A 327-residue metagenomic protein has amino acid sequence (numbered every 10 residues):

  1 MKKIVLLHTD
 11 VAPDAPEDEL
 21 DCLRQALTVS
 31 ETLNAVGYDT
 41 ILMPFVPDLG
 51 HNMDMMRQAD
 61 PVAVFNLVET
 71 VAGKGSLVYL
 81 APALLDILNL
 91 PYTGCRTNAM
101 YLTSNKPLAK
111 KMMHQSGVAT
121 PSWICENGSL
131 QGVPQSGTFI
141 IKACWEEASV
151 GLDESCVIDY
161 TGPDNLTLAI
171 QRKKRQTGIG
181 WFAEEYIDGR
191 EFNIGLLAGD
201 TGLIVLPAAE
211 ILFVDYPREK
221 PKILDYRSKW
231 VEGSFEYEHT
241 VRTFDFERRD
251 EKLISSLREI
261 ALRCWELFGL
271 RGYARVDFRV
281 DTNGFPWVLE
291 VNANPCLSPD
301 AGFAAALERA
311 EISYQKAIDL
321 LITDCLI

Functional and structural regions predicted by a protein language model:
M1-P91, N98, S129-L130, S255: ATP-binding N-terminal substructure of ATP-dependent carboxylate-amine bond-forming enzymes
K2-T9, R57-Q58, L102-F182, I187-R190: Active-site nucleotide/adenylate-binding loops and adjacent lid/helix of ATP-dependent enzymes
I4, F65, I140, G195-A198 (+1 more regions): A short beta-strand motif that forms the metal-chelation/ATP-contact edge of phosphoryl-transfer active sites
F45, W181-E185, F192-N193, G269-N283: A short glycine-rich, hydrophobically flanked beta-strand micro-motif that places a catalytic Asp/Glu for divalent metal
G162-E259, F285-W287: Phosphate-binding site of ATP-dependent enzymes
E247-I327: ATP-dependent carboxylate activation and anion-phosphoryl transfer catalytic cores that bind Mg-ATP to form
